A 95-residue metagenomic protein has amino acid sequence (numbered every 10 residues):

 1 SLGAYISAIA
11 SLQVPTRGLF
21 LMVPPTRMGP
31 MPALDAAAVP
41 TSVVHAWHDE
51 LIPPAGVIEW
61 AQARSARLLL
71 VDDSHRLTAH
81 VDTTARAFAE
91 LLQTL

Functional and structural regions predicted by a protein language model:
S1-S7: Gly/Ala-rich beta-loop-alpha elbow adjacent to hydrolase catalytic centers
V14, A33-A38, A61-R64: Short, conserved loop/helix-junction motifs that constitute active-site signature segments in enzyme catalytic cores
P15-T26: A conserved short beta-strand
A37, S42-H45, D49: Short beta-strand/loop motif that positions the catalytic acidic residue of the alpha/beta-hydrolase fold
W47-I52, R76: Acidic catalytic loop of the alpha/beta-hydrolase fold
P53-A61, T83: Short alpha-helix in the alpha/beta-hydrolase fold that links the catalytic acid
A61-L77: Catalytic histidine neighborhood in serine/cysteine hydrolases with alpha/beta-hydrolase-type architecture
T78-L92: Post-His helix in hydrolase/transferase enzymes
